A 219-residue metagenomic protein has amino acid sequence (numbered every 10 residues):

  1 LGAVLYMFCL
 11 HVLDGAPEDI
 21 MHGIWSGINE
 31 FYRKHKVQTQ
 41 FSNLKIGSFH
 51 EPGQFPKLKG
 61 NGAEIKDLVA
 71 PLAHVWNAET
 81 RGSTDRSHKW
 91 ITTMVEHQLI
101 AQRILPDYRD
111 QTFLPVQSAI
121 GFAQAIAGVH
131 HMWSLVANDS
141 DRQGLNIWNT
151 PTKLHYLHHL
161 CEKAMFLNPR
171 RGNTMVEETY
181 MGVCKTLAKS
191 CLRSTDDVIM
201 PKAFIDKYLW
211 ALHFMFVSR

Functional and structural regions predicted by a protein language model:
L1-K59, D67-L68, N77-A78: Domain-level detector for long, ordered catalytic/regulatory cores in large eukaryotic signaling and trafficking
V12-A16, I20, P56-E64, D85-T93 (+2 more regions): Conserved aromatic-histidine-acidic binding/catalytic patches
D14-G15, K36, Q98, R103 (+2 more regions): Short, flexible coil/linker elements and helix-boundary hinge sites characteristic of intrinsically disordered
I20-N29, I46-H50, K89-H97, M175 (+1 more regions): Amphipathic alpha-helical scaffolding segments
I24-H35, P71-E79, H97-I104, V183 (+1 more regions): Generic, well-ordered alpha-helical scaffold segments in large soluble proteins
G53-P71, A78-G82, R142-R219: Amphipathic alpha-helical/coiled-coil segments positioned at domain termini
R81-T84, D110-V116, R193: Charged, low-complexity interaction regions
I91-G182: Alpha-helical bundle/repeat cores within regulatory domains of eukaryotic proteins
